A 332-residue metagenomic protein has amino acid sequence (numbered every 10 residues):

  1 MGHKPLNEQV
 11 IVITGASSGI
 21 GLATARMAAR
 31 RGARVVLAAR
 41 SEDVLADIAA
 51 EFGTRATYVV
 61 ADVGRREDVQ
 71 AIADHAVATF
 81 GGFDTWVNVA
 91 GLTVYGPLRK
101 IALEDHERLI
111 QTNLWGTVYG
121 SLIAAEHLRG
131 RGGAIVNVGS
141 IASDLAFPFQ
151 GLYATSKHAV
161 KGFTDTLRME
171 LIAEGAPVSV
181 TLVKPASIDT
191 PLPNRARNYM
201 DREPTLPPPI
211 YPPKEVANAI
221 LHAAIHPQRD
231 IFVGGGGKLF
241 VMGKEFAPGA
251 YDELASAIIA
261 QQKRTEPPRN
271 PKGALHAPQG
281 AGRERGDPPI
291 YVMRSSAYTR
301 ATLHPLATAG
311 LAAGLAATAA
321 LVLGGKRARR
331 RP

Functional and structural regions predicted by a protein language model:
V10, S17-G19: Conserved glycine-rich cofactor-binding loop
R31-D47: Conserved glycine-rich Rossmann-like NAD(P)H-binding loop of the short-chain dehydrogenase/reductase
A61-A71, L103: The beta1-alpha1 cofactor-binding region of Rossmann-like NAD(H)/NADP(H)-dependent oxidoreductases
P97-L98, D105-E107: Substrate-binding pocket helix/loop in short-chain dehydrogenase/reductase
S121, S156: Active-site helix of classical SDR
S140: Residue(s) in the substrate-gating loop at a strand-loop-helix junction that position the organic substrate next
A173-P267: SDR active-site lid
